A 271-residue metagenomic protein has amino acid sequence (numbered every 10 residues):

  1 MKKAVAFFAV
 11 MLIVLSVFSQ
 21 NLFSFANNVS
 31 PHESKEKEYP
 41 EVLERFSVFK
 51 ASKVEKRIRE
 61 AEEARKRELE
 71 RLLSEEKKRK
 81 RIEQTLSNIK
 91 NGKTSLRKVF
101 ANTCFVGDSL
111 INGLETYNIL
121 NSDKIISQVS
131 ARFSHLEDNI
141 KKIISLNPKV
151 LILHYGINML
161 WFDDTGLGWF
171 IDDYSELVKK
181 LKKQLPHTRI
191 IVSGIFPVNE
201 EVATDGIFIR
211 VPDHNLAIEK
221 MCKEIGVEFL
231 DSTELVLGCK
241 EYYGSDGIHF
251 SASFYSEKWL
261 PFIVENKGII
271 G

Functional and structural regions predicted by a protein language model:
M1-F100, T116, I270-G271: N-terminal secretory targeting modules
F18, L22, V198-G271: Catalytic His-Asp segment of secreted/periplasmic serine-dependent ester chemistry enzymes
S87-D173: Conserved SGNH/GDSL esterase-like catalytic core that processes O-acyl groups on lipids and polysaccharides
S127-V129, M159-G168, L181, A203-F208 (+1 more regions): Second-shell loop/turn segments in exported
I152-G156, K179, I191: Conserved, well-ordered alpha-helix/loop/beta-strand core segments that scaffold catalytic motifs
L167-L177, F208-H214: Charged helix-capping and loop-helix junction motifs
L177-L181, C222: Hydrophobic positions in alpha-helices of CheY-like receiver
L185-R189: A short helix->loop->beta-strand "cap" motif at the edges of active sites that frequently abuts
